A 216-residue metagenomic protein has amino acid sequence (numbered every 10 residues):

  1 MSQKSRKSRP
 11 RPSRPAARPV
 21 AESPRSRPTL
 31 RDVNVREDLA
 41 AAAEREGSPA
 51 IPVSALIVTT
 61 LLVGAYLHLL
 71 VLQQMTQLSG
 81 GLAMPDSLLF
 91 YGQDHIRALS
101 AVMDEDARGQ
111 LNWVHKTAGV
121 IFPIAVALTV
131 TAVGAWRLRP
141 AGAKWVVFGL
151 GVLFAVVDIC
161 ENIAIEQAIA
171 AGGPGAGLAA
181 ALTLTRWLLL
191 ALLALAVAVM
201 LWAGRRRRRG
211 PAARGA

Functional and structural regions predicted by a protein language model:
S8-A40: N-terminal intrinsically disordered, low-complexity tails
E44-P85: N-terminal signal-anchor transmembrane alpha helix
E44-S48, D104-V114, R139-V146, A171-A181: Membrane-interfacial loop-to-transmembrane-helix junctions in polytopic alpha-helical membrane proteins
S48-T60, A135-A155: Interfacial segments of alpha-helical transmembrane regions
L72-N112: Extracytosolic (periplasmic/ER-lumenal) interhelical loops and adjacent juxtamembrane/interface segments of multi-pass
N112-A135: Hydrophobic alpha-helical transmembrane segments
F154-R209: Alpha-helical transmembrane segments of multi-pass integral membrane proteins, characterized by long hydrophobic
R208-A216: Short, highly charged, low-complexity non-transmembrane loops/tails of multi-pass membrane proteins
